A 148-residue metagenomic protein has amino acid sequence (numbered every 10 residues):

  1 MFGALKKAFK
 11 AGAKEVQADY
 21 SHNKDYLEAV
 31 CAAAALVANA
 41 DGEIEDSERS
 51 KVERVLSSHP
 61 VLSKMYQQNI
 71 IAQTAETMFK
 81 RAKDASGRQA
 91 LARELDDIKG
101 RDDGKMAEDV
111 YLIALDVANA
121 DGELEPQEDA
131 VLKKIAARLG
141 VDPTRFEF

Functional and structural regions predicted by a protein language model:
M1-L36, E43-F148: Small-residue-enriched hydrophobic alpha-helices in membranes
